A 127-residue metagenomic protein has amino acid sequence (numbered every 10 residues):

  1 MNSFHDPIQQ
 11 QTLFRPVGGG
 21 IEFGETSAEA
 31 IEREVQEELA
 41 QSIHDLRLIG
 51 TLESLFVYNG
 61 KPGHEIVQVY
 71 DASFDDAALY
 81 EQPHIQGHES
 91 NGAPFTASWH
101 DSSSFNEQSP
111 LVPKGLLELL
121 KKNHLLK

Functional and structural regions predicted by a protein language model:
M1-P16, F74: N-terminal strand-loop-strand
L13, G60-I66, E89-P94: A generic structural micro-feature
P16-I49, Y70: The catalytic Nudix box helix
I21, I43, F74, S102-F105: Hydrophobic pocket-lining residues within nucleotide cofactor-binding pockets
L46, E65-V69, A97: Structural motif
I49-L55: Generic short beta-strand segments
F56-P83, L119: Active-site-adjacent beta-strand/loop module that shapes the phosphate/pyrophosphate-binding cleft
E81-L119: NUDIX/MutT-family hydrolases
